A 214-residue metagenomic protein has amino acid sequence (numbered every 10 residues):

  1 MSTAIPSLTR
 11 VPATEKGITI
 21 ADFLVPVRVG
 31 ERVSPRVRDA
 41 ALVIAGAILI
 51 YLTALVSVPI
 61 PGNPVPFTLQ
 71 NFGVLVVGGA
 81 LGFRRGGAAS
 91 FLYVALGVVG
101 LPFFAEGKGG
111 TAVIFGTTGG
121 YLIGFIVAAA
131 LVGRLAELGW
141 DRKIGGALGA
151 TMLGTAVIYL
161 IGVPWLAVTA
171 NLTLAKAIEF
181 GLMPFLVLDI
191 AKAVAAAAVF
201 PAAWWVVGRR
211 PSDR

Functional and structural regions predicted by a protein language model:
S2-G87: Hydrophobic transmembrane alpha-helices
A13-E31, L52, T111-I158: Short helix-perturbing small/polar motifs within transmembrane alpha-helices
E31-R36, P64-V65, A105-E106, T111 (+2 more regions): Helix-boundary and loop/linker segments of multi-pass membrane transporters
L42-T53, V74, G78, A89-G97 (+10 more regions): Alpha-helical transmembrane segments in multi-pass membrane proteins
L52, V56, A80, E106-G107 (+3 more regions): Helix-loop junctions at the membrane-solvent interface of multi-pass transporters, primarily the C-terminal
V56-A130: Alpha-helical membrane segments and adjacent membrane-interface helices in multi-pass membrane proteins
N63, G139-R214: Membrane-embedded alpha-helical hairpins and interfacial helices in multi-pass inner-membrane proteins
A80-R84, L131-G139, A202-G208: Structural signal for the C-terminal ends of transmembrane alpha-helices and the immediately following loop
